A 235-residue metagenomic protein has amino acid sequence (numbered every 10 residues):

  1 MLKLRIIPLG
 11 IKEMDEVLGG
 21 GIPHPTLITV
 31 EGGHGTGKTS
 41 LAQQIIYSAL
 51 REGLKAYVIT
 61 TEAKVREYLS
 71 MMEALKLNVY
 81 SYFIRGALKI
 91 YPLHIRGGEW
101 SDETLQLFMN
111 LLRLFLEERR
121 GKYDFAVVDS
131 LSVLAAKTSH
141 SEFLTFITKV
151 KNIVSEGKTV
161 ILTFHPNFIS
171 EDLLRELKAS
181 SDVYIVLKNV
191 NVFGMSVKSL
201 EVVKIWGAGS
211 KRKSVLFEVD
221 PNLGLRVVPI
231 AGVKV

Functional and structural regions predicted by a protein language model:
L2-I11, E117-G121, F217-V235: NTP-binding/hydrolysis catalytic cores, primarily Walker-type P-loop NTPases
L9-G21: Pre-Walker A adenine-sensing motif
L27-E31: Short hydrophobic/aromatic beta-strand immediately N-terminal to the Walker A/P-loop
G33-G97: Conserved P-loop
K55, G86-A87, G121-A126, E156-F164: Loop/turn-to-beta-strand initiation segments
E62-R66, H94-E99, L131-V133, P166-S170 (+2 more regions): Conserved nucleotide-binding/hydrolysis micro-motifs of P-loop NTPases
I95-E156: Phosphate-binding/switch loop-helix module in NTP-utilizing enzymes
F164-G224: Phosphate-binding/switch region of NTP-binding enzymes
